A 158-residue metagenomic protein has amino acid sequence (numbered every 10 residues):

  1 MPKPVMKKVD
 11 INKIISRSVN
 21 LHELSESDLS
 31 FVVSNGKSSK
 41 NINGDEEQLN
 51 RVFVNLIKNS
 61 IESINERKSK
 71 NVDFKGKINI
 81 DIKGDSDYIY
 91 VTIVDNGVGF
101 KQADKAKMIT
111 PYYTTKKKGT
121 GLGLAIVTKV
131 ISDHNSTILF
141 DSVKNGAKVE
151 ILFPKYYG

Functional and structural regions predicted by a protein language model:
K3, K37-N43, E47: A short, conserved loop immediately preceding a beta-strand within the C-terminal catalytic
V5-V19: A conserved beta-strand-to-alpha-helix junction within the catalytic ATP-binding
S18, S30-K40: Conserved catalytic submotifs in the C-terminal HATPase_c
I61-S86: ATP-lid-like helix-loop hinge signature
F100-P111: Short conserved segment of the HATPase_c
G123, V127: Short alpha-helical Gxxx[C/S/T] motif in the catalytic ATP-binding
I131-S132: Detector for a conserved hydrophobic position within an alpha-helical segment of the HATPase_c
N135-S136: Conserved glycine-rich
